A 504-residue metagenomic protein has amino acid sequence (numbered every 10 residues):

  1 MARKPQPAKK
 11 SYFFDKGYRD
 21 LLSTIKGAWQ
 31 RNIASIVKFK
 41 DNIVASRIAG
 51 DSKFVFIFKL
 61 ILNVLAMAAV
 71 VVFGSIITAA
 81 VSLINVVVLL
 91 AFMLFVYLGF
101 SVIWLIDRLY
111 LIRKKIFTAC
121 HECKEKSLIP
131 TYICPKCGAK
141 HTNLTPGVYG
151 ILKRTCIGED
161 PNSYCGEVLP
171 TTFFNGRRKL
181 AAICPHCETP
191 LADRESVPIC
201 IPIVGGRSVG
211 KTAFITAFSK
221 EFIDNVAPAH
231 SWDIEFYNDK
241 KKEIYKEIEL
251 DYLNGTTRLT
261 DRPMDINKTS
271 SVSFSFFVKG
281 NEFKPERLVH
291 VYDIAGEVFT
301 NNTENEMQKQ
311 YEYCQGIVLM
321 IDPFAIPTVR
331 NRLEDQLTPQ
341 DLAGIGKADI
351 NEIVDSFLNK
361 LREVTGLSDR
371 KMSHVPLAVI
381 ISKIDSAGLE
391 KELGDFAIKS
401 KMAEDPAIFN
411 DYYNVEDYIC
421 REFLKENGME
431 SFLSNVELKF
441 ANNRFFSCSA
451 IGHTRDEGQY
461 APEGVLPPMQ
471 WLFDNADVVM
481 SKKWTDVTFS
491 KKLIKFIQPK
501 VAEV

Functional and structural regions predicted by a protein language model:
M1-L65, M93-G158, K482-K483, P499-V504: Basic, amphipathic N-terminal segments
A66-A69, G74: Extracellular/lumenal glycan-associated context and N-glycosylation machinery
S75-V96: Hydrophobic alpha-helical transmembrane segments
S101, A181-H186, E195-C200, T269-S271 (+4 more regions): Short linear interaction motifs
D107-N162, L169-K268, K279-V289: Conserved G1/Walker A P-loop phosphate-binding module
E188-P190, L259-I266, S275-G280, T303-Q308 (+2 more regions): Catalytic micro-motifs at enzyme active sites that drive phosphoryl/nucleotidyl and oxygen chemistry
I266-V318, F324-D335, Y460-E463: Switch II of P-loop NTPase G domains
Q315-V504: Conserved GTP-binding G-domain of TRAFAC-class P-loop NTPases and closely related GTPase folds
